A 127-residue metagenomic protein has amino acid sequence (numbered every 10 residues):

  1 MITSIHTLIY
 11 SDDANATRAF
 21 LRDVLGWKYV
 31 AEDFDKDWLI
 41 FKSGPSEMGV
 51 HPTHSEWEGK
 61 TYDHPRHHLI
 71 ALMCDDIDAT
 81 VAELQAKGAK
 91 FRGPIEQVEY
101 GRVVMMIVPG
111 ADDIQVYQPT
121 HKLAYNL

Functional and structural regions predicted by a protein language model:
M1-I5, K28-L72, V81-V108, Q118-L127: Vicinal oxygen chelate
L8-S11: A conserved hydrophobic helix/loop-capping motif in glycosyltransferases and polysaccharide synthases
T17-V24, L84, A111: Conserved active-site tyrosine of GNAT-family acetyltransferases
D113-V116: Short glycine-/small-residue motifs
